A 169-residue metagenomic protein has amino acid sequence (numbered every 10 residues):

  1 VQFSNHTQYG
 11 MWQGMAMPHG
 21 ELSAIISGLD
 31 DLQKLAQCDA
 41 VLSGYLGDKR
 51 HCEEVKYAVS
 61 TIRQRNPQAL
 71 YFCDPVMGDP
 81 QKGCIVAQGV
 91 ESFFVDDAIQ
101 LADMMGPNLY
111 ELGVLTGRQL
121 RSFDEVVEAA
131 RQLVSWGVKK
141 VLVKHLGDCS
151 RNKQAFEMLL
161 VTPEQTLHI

Functional and structural regions predicted by a protein language model:
V1-P80: Conserved N-terminal subdomain of the carbohydrate kinase-like
T7, E21, R50, P80-Q81 (+4 more regions): Solvent-exposed, flexible loop/coil residues
D48-R50, M77-Q81, L112-V114, D148-R151: Short, active-site-adjacent cap segments at secondary-structure transitions
V86-T166: Conserved phosphate/ATP/ADP-binding segment of small-molecule kinases
I169: Hydrophobic residues at beta-strand termini and immediately following loops that shape nucleotide-binding pockets
